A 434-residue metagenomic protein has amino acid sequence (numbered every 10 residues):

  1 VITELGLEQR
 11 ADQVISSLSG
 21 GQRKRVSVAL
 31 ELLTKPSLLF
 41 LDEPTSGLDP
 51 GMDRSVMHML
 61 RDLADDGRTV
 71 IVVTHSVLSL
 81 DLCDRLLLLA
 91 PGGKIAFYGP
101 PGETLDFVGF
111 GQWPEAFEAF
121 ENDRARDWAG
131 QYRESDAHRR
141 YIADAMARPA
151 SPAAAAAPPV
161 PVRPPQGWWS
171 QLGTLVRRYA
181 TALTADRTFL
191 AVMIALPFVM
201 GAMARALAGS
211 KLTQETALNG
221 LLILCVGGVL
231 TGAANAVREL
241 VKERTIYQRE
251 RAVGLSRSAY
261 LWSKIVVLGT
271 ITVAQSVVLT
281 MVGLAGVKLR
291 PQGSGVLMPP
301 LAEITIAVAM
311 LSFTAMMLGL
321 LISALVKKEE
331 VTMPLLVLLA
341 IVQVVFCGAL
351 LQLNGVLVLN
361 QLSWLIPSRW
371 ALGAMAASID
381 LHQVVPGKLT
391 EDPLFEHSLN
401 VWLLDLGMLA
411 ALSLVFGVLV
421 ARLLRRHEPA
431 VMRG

Functional and structural regions predicted by a protein language model:
I2-R10: Conserved ABC ATPase "signature" region
V14-L18: Conserved ABC ATPase signature
E31-L33: ABC ATPase C-loop
L39-D42: Catalytic Walker B motif of ABC-type/P-loop ATPase nucleotide-binding domains
S46, V73, V77-L80, R205 (+4 more regions): Alpha-helical transmembrane segments and their short interhelical loops
D53-D66: Helical segment within the ABC ATPase nucleotide-binding domain
D65, R85-R205, W364-G434: Topological signature of polytopic alpha-helical transporters
V199, M203-A204, T216-G286: Hydrophobic alpha-helical transmembrane segments of multi-pass membrane transport proteins
